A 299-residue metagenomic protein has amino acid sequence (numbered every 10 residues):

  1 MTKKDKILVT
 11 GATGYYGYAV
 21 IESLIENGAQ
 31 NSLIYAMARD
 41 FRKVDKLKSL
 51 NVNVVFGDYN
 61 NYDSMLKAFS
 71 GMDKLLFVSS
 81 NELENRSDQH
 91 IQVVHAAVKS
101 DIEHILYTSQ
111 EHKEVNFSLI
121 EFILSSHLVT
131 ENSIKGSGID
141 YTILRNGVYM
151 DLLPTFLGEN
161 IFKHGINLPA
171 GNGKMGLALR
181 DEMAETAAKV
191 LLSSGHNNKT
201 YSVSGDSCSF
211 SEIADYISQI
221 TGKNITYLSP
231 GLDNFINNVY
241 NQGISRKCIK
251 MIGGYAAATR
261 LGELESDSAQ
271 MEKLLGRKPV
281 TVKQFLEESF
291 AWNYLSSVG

Functional and structural regions predicted by a protein language model:
M1-K6, L295-G299: Basic/polar N-terminal segments that are highly enriched at the extreme N-terminus, encompassing both cleavable
T2-A38, R42, N60-D63, S70 (+7 more regions): Oxidoreductase cofactor-interface core, primarily capturing Rossmann-like NAD(P)-dependent enzymes
T10, V78, G276: Residues lining the SAM
K43-L50, K67: Short loop/helix-cap segments at secondary-structure boundaries that form the rim of catalytic
K48-N60: Rossmann-fold cofactor-recognition segment
V52, K74, L192, G222 (+2 more regions): Residue-level marker of structural boundaries
F69, D73-L76, L106: N-terminal Rossmann-like NAD(P) cofactor-binding module of classical short-chain dehydrogenase/reductase
D233-G299: A hydrophobic C-terminal alpha-helical subdomain
